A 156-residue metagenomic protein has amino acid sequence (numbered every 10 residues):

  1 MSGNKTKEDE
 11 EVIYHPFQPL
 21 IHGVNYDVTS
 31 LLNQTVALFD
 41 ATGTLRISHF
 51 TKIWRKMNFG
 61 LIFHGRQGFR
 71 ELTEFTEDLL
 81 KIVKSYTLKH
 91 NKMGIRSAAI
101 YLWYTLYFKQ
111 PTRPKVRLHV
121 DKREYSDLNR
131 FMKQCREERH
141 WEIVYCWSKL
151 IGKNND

Functional and structural regions predicted by a protein language model:
M1-D156: Eukaryote-specific intrinsically disordered, low-complexity regulatory regions enriched for Ser/Thr/Pro/Gln
